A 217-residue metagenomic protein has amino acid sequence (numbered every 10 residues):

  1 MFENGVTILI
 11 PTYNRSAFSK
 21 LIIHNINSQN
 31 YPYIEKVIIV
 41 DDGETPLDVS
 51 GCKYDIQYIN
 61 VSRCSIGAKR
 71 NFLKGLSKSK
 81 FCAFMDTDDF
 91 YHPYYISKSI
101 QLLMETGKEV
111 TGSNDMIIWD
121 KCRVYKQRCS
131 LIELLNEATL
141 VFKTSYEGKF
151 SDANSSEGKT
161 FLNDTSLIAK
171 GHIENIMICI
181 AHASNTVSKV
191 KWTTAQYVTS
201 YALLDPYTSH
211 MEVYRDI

Functional and structural regions predicted by a protein language model:
N4-T7, K36, T160: Cell-envelope/extracellular polymer assembly enzymes that use nucleotide-activated donors
H24-I34: Short, acidic, metal-binding catalytic loop of nucleotide-sugar glycosyltransferases
I39-V49: A conserved acidic beta->alpha catalytic loop
V61-S77: Glycine-rich, basic loop-to-helix element that forms the pyrophosphate-binding segment of sugar-nucleotide handling
C82: Short aromatic/hydrophobic "clamp" motif used to bind/position activated sugar donors
D86-F90: The conserved acidic donor/metal-binding loop of glycosyltransferases
Y94-Y125: Conserved donor NDP-sugar-binding/catalytic core segment of glycosyltransferases
A153-S155, K159-I217: C-terminal catalytic/acceptor-binding lobe
